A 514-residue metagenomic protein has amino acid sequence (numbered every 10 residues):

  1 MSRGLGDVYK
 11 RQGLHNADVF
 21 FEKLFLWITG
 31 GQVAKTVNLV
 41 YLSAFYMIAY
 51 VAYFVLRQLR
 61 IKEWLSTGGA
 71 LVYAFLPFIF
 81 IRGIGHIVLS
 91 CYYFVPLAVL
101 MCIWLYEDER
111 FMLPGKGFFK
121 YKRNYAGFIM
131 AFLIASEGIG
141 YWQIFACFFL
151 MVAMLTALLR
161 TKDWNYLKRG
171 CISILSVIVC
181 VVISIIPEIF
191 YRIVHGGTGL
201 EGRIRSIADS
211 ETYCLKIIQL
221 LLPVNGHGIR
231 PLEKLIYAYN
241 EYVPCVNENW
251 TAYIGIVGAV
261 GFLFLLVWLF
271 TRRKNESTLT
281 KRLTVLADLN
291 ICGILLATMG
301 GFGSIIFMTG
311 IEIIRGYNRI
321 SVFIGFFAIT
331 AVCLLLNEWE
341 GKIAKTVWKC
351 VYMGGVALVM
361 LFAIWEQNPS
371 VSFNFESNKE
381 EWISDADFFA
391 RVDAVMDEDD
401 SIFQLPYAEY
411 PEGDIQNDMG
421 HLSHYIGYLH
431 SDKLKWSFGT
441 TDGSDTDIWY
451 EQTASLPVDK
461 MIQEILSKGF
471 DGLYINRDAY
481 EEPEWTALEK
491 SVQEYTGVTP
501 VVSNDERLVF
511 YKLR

Functional and structural regions predicted by a protein language model:
M1-Y9: Single conserved hydrophobic/aromatic residue that forms the stacking wall/gate of nucleotide- or nucleobase-binding
N16, I28-Y50, I81-S90, Y317-I324: Loop-to-helix entry region of an early transmembrane alpha helix in multi-pass inner-membrane enzymes
Y41-Q58, W64-L159, I174-S184, V356-Q367: Membrane-embedded helix bundles of polyisoprenyl
Y50-F54, L97-L105, F149-L158, G258-R272 (+2 more regions): Transmembrane alpha-helices and membrane-interface helical segments of multi-pass integral membrane enzymes
R57-I61, W104-Y125, L155-K168, L269-L279 (+1 more regions): Membrane-interface junctions at the ends of membrane-embedded or membrane-associated helices
R82-S90, E201-D209, E233-I256, K274-T330 (+5 more regions): Membrane-helix boundary/interfacial segments in multi-pass membrane proteins
I185-V267, Q493: Periplasmic/ER-lumenal interhelical loops and adjacent helix-loop junctions in multi-pass membrane proteins
V356-R514: Extracytoplasmic
